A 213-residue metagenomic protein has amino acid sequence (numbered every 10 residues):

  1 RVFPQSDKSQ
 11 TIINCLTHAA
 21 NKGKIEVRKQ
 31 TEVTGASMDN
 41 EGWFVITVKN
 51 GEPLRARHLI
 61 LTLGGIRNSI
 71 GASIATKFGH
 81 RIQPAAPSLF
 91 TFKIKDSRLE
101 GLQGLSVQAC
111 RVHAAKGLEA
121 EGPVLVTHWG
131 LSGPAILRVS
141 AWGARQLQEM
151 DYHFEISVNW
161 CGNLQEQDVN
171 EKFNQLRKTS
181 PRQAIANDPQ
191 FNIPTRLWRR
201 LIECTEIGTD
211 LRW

Functional and structural regions predicted by a protein language model:
R1, K24, G79-S88, L118: A short alpha-helix-loop-beta-strand transition element characteristic of N-terminal alpha/beta dinucleotide-binding
R1-E26, T31: Conserved N-terminal/central alpha/beta ligand/cofactor-binding core
K29-W43: A conserved short coil-to-beta-strand element within the FAD-binding core of flavoproteins
V33, P53-I66, I74-T76, V124-W129: Short hydrophobic core segments
G35, I66-S69, G133, G143: Glycine-rich nucleotide phosphate-binding loop and flanking beta-alpha elements of Rossmann-like dinucleotide-binding
M38, N68-A86: Glycine-rich beta-alpha-beta "Rossmann" dinucleotide-binding loop(s) and their flanking helix/strand
K49-G51, G117: Glycine-centered tight beta-turn/hairpin loop motif at sheet-sheet or coil-to-beta transitions
R81-P84, K93-R212: An anion/pyrophosphate-binding glycine-rich loop and adjacent beta-alpha core in soluble alpha-beta enzymes
